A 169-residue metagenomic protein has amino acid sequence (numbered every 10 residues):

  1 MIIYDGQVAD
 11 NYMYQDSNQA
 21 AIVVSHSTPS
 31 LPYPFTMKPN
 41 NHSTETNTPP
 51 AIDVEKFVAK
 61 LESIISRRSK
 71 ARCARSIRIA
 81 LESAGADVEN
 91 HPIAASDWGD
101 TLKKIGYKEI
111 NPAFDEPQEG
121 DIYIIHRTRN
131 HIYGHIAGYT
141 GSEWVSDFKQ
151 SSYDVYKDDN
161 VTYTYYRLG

Functional and structural regions predicted by a protein language model:
M1-R68, R167-G169: Intrinsically disordered, low-complexity, Pro/Ser/Thr/Asn/Gly/Ala-rich spacer/linker segments adjacent to signal
V8, V23-V24, V54, V58 (+5 more regions): Extended aliphatic helical segments
A51-E116: Secreted/periplasmic proteins that engage bacterial cell-wall peptidoglycan
E89-D158: ...with weaker cross-activation on analogous glycine-rich loops/strands in unrelated enzymes
D158-G169: Short, low-complexity, Pro/Ser/Thr/Gly-rich segments in the mature regions of secreted, periplasmic
